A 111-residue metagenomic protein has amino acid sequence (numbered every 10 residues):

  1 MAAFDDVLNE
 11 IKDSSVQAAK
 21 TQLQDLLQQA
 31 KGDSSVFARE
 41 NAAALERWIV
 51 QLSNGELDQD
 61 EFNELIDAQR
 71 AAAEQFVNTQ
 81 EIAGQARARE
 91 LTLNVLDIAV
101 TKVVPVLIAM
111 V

Functional and structural regions predicted by a protein language model:
M1-V111: Cationic, hydrophobic amphipathic alpha-helical membrane-interacting segments
